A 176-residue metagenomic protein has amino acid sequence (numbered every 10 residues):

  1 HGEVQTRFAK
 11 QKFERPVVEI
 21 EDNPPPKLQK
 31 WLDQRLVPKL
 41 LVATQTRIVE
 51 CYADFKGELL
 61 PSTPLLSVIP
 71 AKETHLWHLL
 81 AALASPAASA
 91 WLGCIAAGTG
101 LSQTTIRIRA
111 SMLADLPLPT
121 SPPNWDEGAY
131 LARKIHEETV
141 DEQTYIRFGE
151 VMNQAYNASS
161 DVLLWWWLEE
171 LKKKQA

Functional and structural regions predicted by a protein language model:
H1-E127: Polybasic, glycine- and aromatic-enriched phosphate-binding surface used to engage nucleic acids
L118-A176: Non-catalytic DNA-recognition/assembly elements of restriction-modification systems
